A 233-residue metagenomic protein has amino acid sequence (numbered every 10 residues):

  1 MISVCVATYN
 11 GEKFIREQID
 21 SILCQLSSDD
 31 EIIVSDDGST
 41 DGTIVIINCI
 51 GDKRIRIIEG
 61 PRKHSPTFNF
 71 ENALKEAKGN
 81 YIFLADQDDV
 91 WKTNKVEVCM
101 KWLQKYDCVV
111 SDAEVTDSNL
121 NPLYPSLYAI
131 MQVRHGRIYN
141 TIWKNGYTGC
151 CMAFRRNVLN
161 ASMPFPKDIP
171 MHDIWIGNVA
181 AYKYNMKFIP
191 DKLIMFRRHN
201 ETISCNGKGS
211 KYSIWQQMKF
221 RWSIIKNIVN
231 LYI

Functional and structural regions predicted by a protein language model:
G11-C24: Short, well-formed alpha-helical segments that are part of the catalytic scaffolds of diverse glycosyltransferases
R16, S39-C49, N94: Acidic helix N-cap motif at the loop->helix transition within catalytic regions of sugar-transfer enzymes
S21, D36-V45, V115: A conserved acidic beta->alpha catalytic loop
D29-G38, I58-G60: Short beta-strand/loop segment that forms part of the nucleotide-sugar
G60-A77: Glycine-rich, basic loop-to-helix element that forms the pyrophosphate-binding segment of sugar-nucleotide handling
I82: Short aromatic/hydrophobic "clamp" motif used to bind/position activated sugar donors
V96-L123: Conserved donor NDP-sugar-binding/catalytic core segment of glycosyltransferases
H135-G207: Conserved nucleotide-sugar donor-binding catalytic segment
